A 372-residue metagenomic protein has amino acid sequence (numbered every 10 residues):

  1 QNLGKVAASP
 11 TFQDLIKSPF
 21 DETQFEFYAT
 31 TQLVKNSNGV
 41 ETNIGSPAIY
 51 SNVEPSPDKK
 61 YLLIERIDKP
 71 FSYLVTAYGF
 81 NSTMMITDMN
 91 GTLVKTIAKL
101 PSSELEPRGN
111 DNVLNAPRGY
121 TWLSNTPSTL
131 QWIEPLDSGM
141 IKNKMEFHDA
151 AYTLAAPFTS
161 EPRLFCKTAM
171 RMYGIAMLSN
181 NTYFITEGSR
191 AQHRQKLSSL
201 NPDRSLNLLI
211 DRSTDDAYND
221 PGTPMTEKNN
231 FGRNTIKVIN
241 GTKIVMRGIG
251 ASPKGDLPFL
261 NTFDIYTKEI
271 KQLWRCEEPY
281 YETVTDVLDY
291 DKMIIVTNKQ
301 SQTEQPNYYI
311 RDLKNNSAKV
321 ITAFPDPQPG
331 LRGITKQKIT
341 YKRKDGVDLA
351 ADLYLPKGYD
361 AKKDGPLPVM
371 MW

Functional and structural regions predicted by a protein language model:
Q1-G333, D348: Beta-propeller folds
L206, K338, M370: A residue-level signal for beta-strand positions that form part of recognition/binding surfaces within mature
T322-G365: N-terminal cap/lid segment of alpha/beta-hydrolase-fold proteins
D364-W372: Short beta-strand element of the alpha/beta-hydrolase
